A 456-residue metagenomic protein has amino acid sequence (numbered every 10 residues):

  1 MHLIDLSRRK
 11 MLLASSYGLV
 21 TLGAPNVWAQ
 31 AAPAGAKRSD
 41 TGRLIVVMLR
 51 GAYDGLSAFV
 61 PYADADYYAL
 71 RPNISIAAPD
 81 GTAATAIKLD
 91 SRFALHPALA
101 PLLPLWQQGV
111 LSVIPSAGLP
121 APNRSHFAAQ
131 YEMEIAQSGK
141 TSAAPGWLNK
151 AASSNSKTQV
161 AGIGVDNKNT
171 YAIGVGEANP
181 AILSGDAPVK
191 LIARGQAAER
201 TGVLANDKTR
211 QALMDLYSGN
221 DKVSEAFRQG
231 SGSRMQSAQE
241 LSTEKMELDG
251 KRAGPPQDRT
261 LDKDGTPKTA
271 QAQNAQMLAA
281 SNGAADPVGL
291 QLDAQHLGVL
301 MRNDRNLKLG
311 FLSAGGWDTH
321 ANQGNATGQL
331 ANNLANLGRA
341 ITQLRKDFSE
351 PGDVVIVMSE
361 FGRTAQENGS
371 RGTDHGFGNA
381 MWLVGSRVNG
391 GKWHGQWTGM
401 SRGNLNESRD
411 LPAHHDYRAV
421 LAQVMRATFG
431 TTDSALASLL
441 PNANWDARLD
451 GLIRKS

Functional and structural regions predicted by a protein language model:
M1-D347, Q366, A380-V384, K392-S456: Feature for exported/extracytoplasmic and membrane-associated proteins, marking the mature portion
I341, R345-S370: Metal-dependent active-site segment of extracytoplasmic phospho-/sulfohydrolases and closely related
R371-M381, G385: C-terminal, helix-dominated tail/subdomain
